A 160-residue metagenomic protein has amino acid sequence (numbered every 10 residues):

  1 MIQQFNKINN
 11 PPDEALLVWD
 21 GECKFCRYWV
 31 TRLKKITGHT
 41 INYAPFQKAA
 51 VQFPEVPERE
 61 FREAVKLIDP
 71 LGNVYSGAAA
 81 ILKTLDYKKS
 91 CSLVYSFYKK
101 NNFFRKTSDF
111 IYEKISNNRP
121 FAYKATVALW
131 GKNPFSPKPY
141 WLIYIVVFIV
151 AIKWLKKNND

Functional and structural regions predicted by a protein language model:
Q3-T37: Local sequence-structure signature of Cys/Sec-based thiol-disulfide redox active-site neighborhoods
I8, P57-E60, N158-N159: Alpha-helical transmembrane bundles and membrane-interface segments of multipass inner-membrane proteins
E14, T40, A64: A residue-level signal for beta-strand positions that form part of recognition/binding surfaces within mature
R32, T37-T40, L71, K83: Non-catalytic interaction surface on structured domains
G38-Q52, L67-P70: Thiol-based oxidoreductase modules, predominantly thioredoxin-like and allied folds used for disulfide exchange
Q52-A151: Thiol/selenol-based redox catalytic cores and closely related redox-interacting motifs
V150-D160: Juxtamembrane boundary at the C-terminal end of a transmembrane helix
